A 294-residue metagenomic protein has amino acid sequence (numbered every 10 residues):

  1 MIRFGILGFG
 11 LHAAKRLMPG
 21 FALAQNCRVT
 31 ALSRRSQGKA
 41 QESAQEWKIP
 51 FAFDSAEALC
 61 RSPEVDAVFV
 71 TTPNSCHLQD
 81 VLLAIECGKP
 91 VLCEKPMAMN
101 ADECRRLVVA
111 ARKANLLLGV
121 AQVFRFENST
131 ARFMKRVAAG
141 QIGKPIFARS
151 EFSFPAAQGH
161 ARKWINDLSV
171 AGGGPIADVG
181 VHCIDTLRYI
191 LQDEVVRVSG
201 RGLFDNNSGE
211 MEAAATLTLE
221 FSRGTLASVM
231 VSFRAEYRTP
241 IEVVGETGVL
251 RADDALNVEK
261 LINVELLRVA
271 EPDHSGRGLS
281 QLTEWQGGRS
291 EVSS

Functional and structural regions predicted by a protein language model:
M1-W47: N-terminal Rossmann-like dinucleotide-binding module
A13, F53, C93, L118-V120 (+3 more regions): Hydrophobic residues in well-ordered beta-strands that form the structural core
G38, P50-A110: Beta-loop-alpha module in the N-terminal Rossmann-like domain of NAD(P)-dependent dehydrogenases, especially those
R105-V123, G143-A148: Rossmann-fold dehydrogenase core element
V123, E246-S294: C-terminal glycine/acidic-rich active-site capping loop/insertion
F124-S208: Predominantly a Rossmann-like dinucleotide-binding segment in NAD(P)-dependent oxidoreductases
D185-K260: Contiguous beta-strand/loop segments that form the cofactor/metal-binding neighborhood of enzyme cores
